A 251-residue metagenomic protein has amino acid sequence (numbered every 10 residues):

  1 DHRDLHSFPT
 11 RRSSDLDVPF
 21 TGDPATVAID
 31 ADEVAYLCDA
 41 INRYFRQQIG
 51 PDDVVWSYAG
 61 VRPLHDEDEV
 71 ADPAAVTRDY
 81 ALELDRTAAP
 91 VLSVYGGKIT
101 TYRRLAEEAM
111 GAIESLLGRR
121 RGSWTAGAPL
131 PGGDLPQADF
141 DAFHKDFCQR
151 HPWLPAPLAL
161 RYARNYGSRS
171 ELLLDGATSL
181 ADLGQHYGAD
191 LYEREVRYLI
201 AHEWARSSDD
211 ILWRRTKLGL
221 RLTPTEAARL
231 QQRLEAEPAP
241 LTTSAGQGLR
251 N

Functional and structural regions predicted by a protein language model:
D1-S13: Short, small-residue-biased leader/transition segments that mark boundaries at the very start of proteins
S7, D17-P240: C-terminal catalytic lobe of FAD-dependent flavoproteins
T242-S244: Disulfide-bonded cysteine-rich modules in secreted/extracellular proteins, activating on the conserved Cys frameworks
G246-G248: Residue-identity detector for glycine
